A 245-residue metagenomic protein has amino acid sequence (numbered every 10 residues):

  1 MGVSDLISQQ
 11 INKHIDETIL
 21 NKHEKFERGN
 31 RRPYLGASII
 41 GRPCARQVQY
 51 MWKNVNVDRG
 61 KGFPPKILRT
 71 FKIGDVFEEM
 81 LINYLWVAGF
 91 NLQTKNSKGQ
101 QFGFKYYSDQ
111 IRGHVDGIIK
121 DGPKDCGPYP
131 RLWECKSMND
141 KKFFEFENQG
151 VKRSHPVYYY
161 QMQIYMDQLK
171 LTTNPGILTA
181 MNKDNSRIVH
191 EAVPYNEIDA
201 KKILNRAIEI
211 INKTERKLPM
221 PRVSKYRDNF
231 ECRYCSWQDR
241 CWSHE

Functional and structural regions predicted by a protein language model:
M1-L132, N139-K141: Metal-dependent nuclease catalytic cores that hydrolyze phosphodiester bonds in DNA/RNA, characterized by
V76, M80, R112, V157-I164 (+1 more regions): Short, well-structured alpha-helical interface segments that form or flank functional binding sites
K95, C135, T179-M181: Generic beta-sheet signal
F102-K105, Q161-M166: Short secondary-structure capping micro-motifs at structural edges
C135-Q149: Short acidic, glycine/tyrosine-flanked loop/strand segments centered on an H-E-D-like triad
E145, Q149-V157, I164-E245: Metal-dependent nuclease catalytic regions and adjoining charged, substrate-binding loops involved in nucleic-acid end
